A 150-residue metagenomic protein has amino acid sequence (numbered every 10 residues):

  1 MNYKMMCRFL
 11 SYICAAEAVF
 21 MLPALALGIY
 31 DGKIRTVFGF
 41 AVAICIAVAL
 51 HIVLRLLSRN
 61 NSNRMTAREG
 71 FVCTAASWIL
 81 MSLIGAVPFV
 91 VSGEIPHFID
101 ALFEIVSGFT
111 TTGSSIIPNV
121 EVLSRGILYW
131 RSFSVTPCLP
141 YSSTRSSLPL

Functional and structural regions predicted by a protein language model:
M1-L150: Membrane-proximal intracellular helices of multi-pass ion channels
